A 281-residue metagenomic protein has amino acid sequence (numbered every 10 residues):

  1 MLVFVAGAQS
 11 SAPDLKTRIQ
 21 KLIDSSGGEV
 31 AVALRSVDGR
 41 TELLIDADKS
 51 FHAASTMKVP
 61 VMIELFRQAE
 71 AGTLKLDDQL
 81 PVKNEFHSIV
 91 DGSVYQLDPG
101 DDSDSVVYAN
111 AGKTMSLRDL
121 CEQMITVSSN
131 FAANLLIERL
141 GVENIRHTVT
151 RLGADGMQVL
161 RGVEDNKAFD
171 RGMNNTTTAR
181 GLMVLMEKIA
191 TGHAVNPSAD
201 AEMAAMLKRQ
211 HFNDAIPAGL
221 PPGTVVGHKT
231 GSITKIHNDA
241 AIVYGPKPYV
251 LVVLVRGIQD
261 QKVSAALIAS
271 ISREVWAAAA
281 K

Functional and structural regions predicted by a protein language model:
L2-P13: Bacterial Sec-dependent signal peptides at the C-terminal "C-region" and cleavage site
S11-L22, E42, R139-G141, V184-D214 (+2 more regions): Structured C-terminal helix/loop/strand segments within mature extracytoplasmic catalytic/sensor domains
A12-K16, S50-V59, T73, N110-R118 (+6 more regions): Solvent-exposed, acidic/flexible segments
K21-F51, L74: Short, conserved catalytic-motif segment at the N-terminal edge
E29, K113-L117, C121, V127-M186 (+1 more regions): Mid-domain, small-residue-enriched loop/turn segments at the edges of structured enzyme/sensor domains
R40, H52-L80, M124, L251: Active-site SXXK
R67-D91, R146, N196-A199: Short, well-structured active-site flanking segments
H87-N134: Conserved catalytic neighborhood of penicillin-recognizing serine enzymes
